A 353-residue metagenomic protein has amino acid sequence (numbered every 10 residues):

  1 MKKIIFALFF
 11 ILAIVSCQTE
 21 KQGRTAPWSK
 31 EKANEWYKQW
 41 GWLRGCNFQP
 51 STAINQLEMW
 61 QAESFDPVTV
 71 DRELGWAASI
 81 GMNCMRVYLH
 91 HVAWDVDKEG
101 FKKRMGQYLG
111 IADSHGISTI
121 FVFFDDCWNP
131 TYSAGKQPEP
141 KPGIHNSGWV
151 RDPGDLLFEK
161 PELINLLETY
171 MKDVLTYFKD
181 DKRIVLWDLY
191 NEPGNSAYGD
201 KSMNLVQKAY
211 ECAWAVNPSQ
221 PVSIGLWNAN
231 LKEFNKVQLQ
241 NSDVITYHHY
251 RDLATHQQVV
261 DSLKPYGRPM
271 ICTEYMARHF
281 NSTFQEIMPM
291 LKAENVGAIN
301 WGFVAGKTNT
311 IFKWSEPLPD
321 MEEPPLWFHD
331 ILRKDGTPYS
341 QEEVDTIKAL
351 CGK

Functional and structural regions predicted by a protein language model:
I4-A13: Sec-dependent N-terminal signal peptides
L12-A26: Bacterial Sec-dependent signal peptides at the C-terminal "C-region" and cleavage site
G23-S242, H248, L253, Y266 (+7 more regions): Active-site mouth of glycoside hydrolases
N300-G302: Replace "adjacent to P-loop NTPase cores in ATP/GTP-dependent enzymes" with "adjacent to NTP-binding cores
A349-K353: Catalytic domains of carbohydrate-active enzymes that cleave complex glycans
